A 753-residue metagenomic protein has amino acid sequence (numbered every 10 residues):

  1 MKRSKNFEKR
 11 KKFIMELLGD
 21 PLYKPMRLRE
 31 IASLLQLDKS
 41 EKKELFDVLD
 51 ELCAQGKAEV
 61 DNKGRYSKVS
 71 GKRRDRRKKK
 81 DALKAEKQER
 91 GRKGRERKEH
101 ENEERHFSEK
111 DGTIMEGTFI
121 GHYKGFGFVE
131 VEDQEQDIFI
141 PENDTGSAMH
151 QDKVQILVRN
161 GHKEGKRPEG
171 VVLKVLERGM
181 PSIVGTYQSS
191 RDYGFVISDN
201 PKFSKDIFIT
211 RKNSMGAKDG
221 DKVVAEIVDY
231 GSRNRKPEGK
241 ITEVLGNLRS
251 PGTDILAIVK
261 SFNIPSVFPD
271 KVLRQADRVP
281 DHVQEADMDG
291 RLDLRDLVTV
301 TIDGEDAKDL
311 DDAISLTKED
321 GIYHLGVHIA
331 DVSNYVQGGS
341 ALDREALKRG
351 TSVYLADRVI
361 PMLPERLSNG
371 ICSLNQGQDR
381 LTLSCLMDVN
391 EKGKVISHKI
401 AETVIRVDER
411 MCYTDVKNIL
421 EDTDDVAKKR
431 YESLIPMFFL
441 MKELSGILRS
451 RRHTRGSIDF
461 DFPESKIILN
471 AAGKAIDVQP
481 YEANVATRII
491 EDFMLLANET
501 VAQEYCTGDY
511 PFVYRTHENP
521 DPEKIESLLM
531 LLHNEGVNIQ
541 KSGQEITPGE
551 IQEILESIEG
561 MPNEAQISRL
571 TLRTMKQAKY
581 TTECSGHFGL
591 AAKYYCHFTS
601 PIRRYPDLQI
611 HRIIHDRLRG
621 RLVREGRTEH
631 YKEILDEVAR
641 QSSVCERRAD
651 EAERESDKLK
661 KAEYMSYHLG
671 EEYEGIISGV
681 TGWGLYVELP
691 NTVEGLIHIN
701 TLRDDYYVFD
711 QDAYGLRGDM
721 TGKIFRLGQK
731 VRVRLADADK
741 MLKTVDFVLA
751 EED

Functional and structural regions predicted by a protein language model:
M1-G326, S333-D379, R410, K417 (+3 more regions): Charge-lined substrate channels and their catalytic hotspots, especially those that engage the 3′ end of RNA
Y230, A257-K260, I264, K271-D705 (+3 more regions): Electropositive polyanion-binding surfaces
